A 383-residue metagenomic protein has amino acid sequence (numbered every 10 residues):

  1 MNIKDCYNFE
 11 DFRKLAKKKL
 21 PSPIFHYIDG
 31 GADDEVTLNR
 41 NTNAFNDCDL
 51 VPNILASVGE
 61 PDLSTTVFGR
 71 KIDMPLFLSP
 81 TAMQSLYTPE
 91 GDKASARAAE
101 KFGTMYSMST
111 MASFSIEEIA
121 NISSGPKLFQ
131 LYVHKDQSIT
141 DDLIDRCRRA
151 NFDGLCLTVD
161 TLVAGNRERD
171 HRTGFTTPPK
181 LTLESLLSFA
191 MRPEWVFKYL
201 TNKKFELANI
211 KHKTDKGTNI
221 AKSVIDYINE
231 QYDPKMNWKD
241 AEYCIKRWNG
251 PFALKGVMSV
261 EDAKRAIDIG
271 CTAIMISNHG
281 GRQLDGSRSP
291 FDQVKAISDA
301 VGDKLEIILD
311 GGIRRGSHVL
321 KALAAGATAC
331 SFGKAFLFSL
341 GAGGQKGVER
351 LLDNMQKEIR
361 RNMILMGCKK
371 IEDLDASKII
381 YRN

Functional and structural regions predicted by a protein language model:
M1-G69, P178-M236, E372-L374, I380: An N-cap/entry alpha-helix motif that binds or orients negatively charged groups
M1-N46, S289-L309, I313-N383: Alpha/beta catalytic cores of nucleotide-metabolism and tRNA/nucleoside-modifying enzymes
A32-D33, T110-F114, K135, M258 (+1 more regions): Short beta->alpha linker loops
D49, S64-T66, P75-S79, M105-S109 (+2 more regions): Short, conserved beta-strand segments within well-ordered enzyme catalytic domains that often line or immediately flank
I72-M111: Glycine-rich active-site/cofactor-binding loop and its immediate structural neighborhood
F77-M83, P126-Y132, I225-Y227: Short, basic, glycine/proline-bearing loop/turn elements
M83, R97, I122, S138-L309 (+1 more regions): Alpha/beta enzyme core
E100-I122, P126-T140: A gly/proline- and charged-residue-enriched helix-loop-helix capping module
